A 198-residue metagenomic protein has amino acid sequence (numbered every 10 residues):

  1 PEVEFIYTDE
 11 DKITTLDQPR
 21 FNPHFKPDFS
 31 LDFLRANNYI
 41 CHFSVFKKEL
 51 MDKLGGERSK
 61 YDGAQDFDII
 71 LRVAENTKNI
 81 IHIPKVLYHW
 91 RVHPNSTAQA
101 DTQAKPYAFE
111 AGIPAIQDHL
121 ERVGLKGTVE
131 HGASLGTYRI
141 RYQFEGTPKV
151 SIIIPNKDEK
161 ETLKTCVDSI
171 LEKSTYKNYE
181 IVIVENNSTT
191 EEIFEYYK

Functional and structural regions predicted by a protein language model:
P1-F21, E49, P84, R91-P94: Conserved donor NDP-sugar-binding/catalytic core segment of glycosyltransferases
I13, P19-L50, Y61-D62: A recurrent flexible, glycine/aromatic-enriched loop bordering the glycosyltransferase active site that acts as
G55-L71, Y107: Donor nucleotide-sugar recognition loop
S59-Y61, L71-R91, N95-T97, I113-S134 (+2 more regions): Catalytic donor-sugar/metal-binding loop of nucleotide-sugar-dependent glycosyltransferases
I153-I154, I183: Short hydrophobic beta-strand elements that form part of the catalytic alpha/beta core underpinning NDP-sugar/donor
N156-K164, T190: A structural helix-start
D168-N178: Short, acidic, metal-binding catalytic loop of nucleotide-sugar glycosyltransferases
I183-Y196: A conserved acidic beta->alpha catalytic loop
